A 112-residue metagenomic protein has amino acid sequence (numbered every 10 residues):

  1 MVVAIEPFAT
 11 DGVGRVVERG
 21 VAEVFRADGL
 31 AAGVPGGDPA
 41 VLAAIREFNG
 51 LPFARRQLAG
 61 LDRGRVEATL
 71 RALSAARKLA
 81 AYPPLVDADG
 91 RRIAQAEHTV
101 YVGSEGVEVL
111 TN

Functional and structural regions predicted by a protein language model:
M1-N112: Active-site neighborhoods and metal-handling regions in enzymes and metal-associated proteins
